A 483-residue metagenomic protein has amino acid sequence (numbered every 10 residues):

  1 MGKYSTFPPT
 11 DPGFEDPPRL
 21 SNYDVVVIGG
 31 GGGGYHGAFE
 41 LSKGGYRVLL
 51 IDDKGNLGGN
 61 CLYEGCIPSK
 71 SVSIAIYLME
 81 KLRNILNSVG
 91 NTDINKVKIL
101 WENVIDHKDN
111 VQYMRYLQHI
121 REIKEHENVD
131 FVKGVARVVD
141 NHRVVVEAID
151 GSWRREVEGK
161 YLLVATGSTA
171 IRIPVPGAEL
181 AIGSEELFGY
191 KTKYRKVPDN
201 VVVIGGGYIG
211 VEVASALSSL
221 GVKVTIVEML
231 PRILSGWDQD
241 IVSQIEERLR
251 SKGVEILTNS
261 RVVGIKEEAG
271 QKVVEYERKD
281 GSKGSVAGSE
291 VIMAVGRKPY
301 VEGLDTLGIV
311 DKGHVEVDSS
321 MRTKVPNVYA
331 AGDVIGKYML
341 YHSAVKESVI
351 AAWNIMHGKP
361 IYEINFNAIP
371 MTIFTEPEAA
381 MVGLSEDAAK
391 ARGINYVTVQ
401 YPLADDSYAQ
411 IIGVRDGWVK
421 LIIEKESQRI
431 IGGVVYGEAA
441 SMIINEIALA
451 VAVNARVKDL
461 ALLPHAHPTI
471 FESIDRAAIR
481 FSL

Functional and structural regions predicted by a protein language model:
G2-Y23, C61-G159, W237-V263, A269 (+1 more regions): N-terminal Rossmann-like dinucleotide/flavin-binding domain of flavoprotein oxidoreductases that bind FAD/FMN
T6-G13, C66, V164-K223, V227 (+1 more regions): Glycine-rich dinucleotide-binding loop and its adjacent helix/turn
F14, N110-Y116, F188-G189, P198-V202 (+6 more regions): Rossmann-like dinucleotide-binding cores of NAD(P)H-dependent redox enzymes
D16-G31, V197-G207: Beta1/beta-strand and adjacent pyrophosphate-binding region of the FAD-binding site in flavoprotein oxidoreductases
V26-I28, A136, E156-G167, I204 (+2 more regions): Short hydrophobic core segments
I28-K54, N60, I67, S71-Y77 (+3 more regions): Flexible, glycine-rich terminal cap/loop adjacent to redox cofactors in electron-transfer oxidoreductases
G31-Y35, N56-L57, C61, S168-A170 (+2 more regions): Residue-level detector of alpha-helix initiation sites
E179-V197, S285-H357: FAD-site-proximal beta/loop scaffold in flavoenzymes
